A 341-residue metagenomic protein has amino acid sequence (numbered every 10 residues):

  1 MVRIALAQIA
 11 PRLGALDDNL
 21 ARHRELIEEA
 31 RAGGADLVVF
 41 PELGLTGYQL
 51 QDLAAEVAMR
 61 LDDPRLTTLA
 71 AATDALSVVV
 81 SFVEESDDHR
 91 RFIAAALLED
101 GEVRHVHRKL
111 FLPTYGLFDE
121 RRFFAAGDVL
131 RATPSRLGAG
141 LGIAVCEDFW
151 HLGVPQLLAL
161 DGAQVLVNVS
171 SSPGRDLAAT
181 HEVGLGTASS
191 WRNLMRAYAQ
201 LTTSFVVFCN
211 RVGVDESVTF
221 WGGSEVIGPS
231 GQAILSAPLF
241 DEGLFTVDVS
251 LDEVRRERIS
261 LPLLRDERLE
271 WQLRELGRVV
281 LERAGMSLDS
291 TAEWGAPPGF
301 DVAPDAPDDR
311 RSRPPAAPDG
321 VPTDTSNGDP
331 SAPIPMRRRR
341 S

Functional and structural regions predicted by a protein language model:
M1-I4: Extreme N-terminal starter segment of soluble prokaryotic enzymes
Q8-G14: Short polar catalytic/cofactor-binding loops
L16, E25-L110, S172-A197, L201-S204: Cys-nucleophile CN-hydrolase/nitrilase-fold catalytic domain and related Cys-dependent amidase chemistry that acts on
A21-A35, G153-G162: Short amphipathic alpha-helices and their capping/turn segments at secondary-structure boundaries
L61-P64, S86-L194, I259-L263: Active-site catalytic loop in hydrolytic enzyme cores
L61-V79, C146-L244: CN hydrolase (nitrilase-like) catalytic-core segments centered on the catalytic cysteine and neighboring Lys/Glu
V80-F82, I93-L97, R131-T133, S224-V226 (+1 more regions): Short beta-strand scaffold segments in enzyme catalytic cores
A197-Y198, S204-S341: C-terminal beta-strand edge segments of enzyme domains
